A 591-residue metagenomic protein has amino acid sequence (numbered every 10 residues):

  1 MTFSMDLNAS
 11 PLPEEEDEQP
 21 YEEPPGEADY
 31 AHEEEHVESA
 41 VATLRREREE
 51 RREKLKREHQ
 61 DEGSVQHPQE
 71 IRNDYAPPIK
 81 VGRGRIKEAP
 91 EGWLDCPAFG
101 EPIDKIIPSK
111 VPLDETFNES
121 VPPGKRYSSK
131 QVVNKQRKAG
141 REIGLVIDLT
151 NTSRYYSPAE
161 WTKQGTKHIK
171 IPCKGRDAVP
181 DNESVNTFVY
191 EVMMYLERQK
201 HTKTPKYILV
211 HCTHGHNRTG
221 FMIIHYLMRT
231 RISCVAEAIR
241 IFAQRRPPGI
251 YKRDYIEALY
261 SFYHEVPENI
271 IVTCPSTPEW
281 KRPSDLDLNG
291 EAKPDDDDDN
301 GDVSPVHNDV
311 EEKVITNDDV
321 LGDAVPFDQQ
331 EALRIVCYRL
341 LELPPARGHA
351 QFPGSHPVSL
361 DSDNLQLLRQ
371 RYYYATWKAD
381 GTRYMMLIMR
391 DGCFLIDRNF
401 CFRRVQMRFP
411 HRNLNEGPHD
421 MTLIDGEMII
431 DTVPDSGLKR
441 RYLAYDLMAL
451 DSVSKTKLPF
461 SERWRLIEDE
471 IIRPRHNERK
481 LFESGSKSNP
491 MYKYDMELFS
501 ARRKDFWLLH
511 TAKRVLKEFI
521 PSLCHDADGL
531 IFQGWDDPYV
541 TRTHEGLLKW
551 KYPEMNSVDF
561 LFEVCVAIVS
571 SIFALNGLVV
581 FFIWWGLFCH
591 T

Functional and structural regions predicted by a protein language model:
T2-K130, D148, P158, K167-I169 (+1 more regions): Intrinsically disordered, low-complexity regulatory segments that flank or lie outside the structured catalytic cores
G84-I208, R229-Y260, P267: Cysteine-based protein phosphatase catalytic domain of the PTP/DSP
E115-N118, S153-Y156, I169-K170, R176-V179 (+16 more regions): Eukaryotic short linear interaction motifs
P205-H225: A phosphate-binding catalytic loop at a beta-strand-loop-alpha-helix junction that coordinates phosphoryl groups
L286-D420, M428-I430, L498-F499, K504: Active-site-proximal "nucleotidyltransferase
N300-A324, L423-D425, I429-K455, S461-R465 (+4 more regions): Intrinsically disordered, low-complexity regulatory tails
A346-R398, E478-T591: Nucleic-acid 5′ end/cap handling module spanning
N399-I424, M448-D451, K455-L481: Compact, glycine/acidic-enriched structural inserts
